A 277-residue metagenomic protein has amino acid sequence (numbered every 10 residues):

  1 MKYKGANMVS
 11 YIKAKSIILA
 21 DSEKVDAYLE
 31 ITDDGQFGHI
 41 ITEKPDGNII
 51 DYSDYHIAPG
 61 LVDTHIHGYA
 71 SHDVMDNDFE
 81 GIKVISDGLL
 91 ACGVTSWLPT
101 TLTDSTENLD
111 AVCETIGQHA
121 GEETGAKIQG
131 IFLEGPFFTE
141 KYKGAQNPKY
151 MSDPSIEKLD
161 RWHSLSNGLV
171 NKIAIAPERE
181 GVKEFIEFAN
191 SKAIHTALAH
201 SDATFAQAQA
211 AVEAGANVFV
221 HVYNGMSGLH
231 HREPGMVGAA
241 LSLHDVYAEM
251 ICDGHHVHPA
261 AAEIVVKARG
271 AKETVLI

Functional and structural regions predicted by a protein language model:
Y3-Y11, S16-A58: Histidine-rich, glycine-flanked metal-binding segment
K15, L29, G35, D54 (+5 more regions): Divalent metal-coordination and catalytic microenvironments
Y55-N77: Di-metal (Zn2+ and/or Mg2+/Mn2+) metal-binding site signature of metallo-dependent hydrolases with the MBL/beta-CASP
H67, K83-V112, A126-T139, S166-E178 (+4 more regions): Divalent metal-dependent hydrolysis catalytic cores, especially in the metallo-beta-lactamase
D78-G81, V112-T115, S155-E157, R232-V237: Charged helix-capping and loop-helix junction motifs
S105-A111, E178-E180, A197-S201, I251-A268: Active-site glycine- and acidic-residue-rich loops that bind and position anionic ligands or nucleotide-like cofactors
L133, E140-G235: Divalent metal-binding pocket/active-site signature
Q207-I277: Active-site-adjacent C-terminal substructures of enzyme catalytic domains
